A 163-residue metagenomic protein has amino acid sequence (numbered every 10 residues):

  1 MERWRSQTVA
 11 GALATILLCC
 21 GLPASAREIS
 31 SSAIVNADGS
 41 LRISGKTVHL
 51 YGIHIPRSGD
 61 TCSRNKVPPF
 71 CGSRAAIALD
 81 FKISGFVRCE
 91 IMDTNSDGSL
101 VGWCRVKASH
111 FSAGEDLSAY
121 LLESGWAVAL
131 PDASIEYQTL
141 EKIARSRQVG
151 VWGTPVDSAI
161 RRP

Functional and structural regions predicted by a protein language model:
E2, G21-P163: Small beta-barrel nucleic-acid-binding modules, primarily SNase/OB-fold domains and secondarily Tudor-like barrels
E2-A12: Bacterial N-terminal signal peptides that target proteins for export
A10-C20: Bacterial N-terminal signal peptides
